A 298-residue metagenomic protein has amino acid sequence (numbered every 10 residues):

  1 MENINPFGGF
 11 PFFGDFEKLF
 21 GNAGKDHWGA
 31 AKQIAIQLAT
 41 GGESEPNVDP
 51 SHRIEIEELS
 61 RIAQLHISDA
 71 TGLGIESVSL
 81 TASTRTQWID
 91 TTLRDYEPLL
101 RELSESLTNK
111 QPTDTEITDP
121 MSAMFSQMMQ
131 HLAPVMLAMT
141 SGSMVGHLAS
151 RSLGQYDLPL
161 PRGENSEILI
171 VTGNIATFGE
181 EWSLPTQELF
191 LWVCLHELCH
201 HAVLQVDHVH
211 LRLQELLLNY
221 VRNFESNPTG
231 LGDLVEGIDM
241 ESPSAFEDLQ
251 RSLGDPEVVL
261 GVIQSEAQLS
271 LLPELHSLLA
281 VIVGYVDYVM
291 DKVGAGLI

Functional and structural regions predicted by a protein language model:
M1-T71: N-terminal low-complexity, Ser/Thr- and acidic-residue-enriched intrinsically disordered segments
D15-K32, L153-T172, E247-G254: Acidic, low-complexity proline/glycine-rich segments
G21-E43, D95-M124, Q250-G261: Short, compositionally biased low-complexity segments
P46, A123-H131, V135-A138, G142 (+3 more regions): Metalloprotease/metallohydrolase-associated module, dominated by Zn2+-dependent proteases
I56-G173: Auxiliary, metal-adjacent structural segments of Zn-dependent hydrolase domains
H66, H201-A202, V289: Short alpha-helical functional segments enriched in proximate histidine and acidic residues
I175-V193: Short pre-active-site segment immediately N-terminal to the catalytic Zn-binding motif
E197-Q214: Catalytic Zn2+-binding segment of zinc metalloproteases
